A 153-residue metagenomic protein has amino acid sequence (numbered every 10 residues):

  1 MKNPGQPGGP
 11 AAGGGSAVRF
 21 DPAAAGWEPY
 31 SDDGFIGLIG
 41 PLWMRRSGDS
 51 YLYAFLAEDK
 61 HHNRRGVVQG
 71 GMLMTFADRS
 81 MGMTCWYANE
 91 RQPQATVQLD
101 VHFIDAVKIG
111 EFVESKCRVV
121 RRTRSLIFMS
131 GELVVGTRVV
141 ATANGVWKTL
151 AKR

Functional and structural regions predicted by a protein language model:
M1-R153: Terminal targeting signals and extreme-terminal segments of soluble enzymes
